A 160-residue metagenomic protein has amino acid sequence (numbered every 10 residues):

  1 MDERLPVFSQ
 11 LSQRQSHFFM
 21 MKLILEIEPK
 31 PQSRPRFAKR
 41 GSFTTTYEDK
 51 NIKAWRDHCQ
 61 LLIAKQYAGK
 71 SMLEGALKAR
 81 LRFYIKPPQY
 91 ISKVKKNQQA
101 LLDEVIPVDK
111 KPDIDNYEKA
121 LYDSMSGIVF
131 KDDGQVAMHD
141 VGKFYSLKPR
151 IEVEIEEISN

Functional and structural regions predicted by a protein language model:
D2-N160: Acidic, proline/glycine-enriched N-terminal capping motif
